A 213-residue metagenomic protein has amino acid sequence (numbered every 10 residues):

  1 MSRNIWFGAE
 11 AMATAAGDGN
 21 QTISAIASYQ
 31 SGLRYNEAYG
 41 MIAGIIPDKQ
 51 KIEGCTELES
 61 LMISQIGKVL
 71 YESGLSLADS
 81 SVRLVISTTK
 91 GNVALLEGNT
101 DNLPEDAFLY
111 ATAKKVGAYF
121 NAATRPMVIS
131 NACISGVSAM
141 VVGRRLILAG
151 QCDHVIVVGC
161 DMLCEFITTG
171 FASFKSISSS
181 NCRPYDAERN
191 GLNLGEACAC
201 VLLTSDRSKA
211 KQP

Functional and structural regions predicted by a protein language model:
M1-P126, N131, C164, S173-N193 (+2 more regions): Conserved "HGTGT" condensation-loop signature of ketosynthase/thiolase-family condensing enzymes that catalyze
G136: Short conserved active-site loop signatures built around small residues
M140, R144: Short, conserved alpha-helix that lines the donor NDP-sugar binding/gating region of sugar-transfer enzymes
C152-D153: Short, high-confidence coil segments that cap the C-terminus of an alpha-helix and link into the following beta-strand
D161: Catalytic metal-binding/acid-base residues of hydrolase active sites
I167: Short beta-loop-alpha junction of Rossmann-like oxidoreductase domains
